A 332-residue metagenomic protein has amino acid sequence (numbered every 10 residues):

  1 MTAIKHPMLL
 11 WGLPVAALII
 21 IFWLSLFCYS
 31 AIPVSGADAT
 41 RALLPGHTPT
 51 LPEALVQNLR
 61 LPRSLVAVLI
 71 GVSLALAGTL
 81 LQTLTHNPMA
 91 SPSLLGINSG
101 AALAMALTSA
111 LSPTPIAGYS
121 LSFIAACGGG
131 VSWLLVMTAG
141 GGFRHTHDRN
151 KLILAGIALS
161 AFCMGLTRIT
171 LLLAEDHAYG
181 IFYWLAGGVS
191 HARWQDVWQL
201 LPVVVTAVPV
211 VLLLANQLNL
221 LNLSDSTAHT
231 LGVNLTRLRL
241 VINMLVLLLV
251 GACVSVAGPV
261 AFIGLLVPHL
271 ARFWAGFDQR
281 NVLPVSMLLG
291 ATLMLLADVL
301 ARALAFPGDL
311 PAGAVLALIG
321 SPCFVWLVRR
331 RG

Functional and structural regions predicted by a protein language model:
M1-G332: Alpha-helical transmembrane segments in inner-membrane proteins
